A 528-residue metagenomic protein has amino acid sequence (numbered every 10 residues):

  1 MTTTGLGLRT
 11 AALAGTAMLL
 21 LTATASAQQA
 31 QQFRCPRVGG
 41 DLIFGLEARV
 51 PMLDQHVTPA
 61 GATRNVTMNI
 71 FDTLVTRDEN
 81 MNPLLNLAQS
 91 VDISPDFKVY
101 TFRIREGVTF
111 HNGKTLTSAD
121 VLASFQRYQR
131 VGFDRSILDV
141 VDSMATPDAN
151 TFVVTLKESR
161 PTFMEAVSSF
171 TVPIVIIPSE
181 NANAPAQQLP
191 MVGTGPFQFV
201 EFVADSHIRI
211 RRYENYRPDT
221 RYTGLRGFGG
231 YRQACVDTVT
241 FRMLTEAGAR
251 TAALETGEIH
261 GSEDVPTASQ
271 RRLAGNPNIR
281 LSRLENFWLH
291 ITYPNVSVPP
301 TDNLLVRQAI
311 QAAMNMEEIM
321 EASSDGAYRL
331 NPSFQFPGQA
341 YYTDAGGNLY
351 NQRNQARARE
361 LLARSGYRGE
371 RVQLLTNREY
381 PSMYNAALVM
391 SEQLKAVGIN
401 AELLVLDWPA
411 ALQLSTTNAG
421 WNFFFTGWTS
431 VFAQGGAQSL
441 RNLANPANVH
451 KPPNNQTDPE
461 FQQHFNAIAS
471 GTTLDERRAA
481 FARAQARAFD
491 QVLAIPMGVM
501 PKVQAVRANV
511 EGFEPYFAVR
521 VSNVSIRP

Functional and structural regions predicted by a protein language model:
Q28-Q29, R34-R37, S136-E180, P185-V203: Surface-exposed binding/hinge segments that line and control ligand-binding clefts or catalytic entry sites
F33-C35, L305, N351, V397-A411 (+3 more regions): Extracytoplasmic/peripheral linker and loop segments enriched in polar/acidic and small residues with frequent Thr/Pro
I43-P95, Q126, V192: N-terminal lobe/hinge region of extracytoplasmic solute-binding protein
A48-R64, L87-Q89, K114, S136 (+6 more regions): A structural "hinge/loop" feature
D96, H111, T155-P173, V192-A249 (+2 more regions): Aromatic-rich, solvent-exposed beta-strand/loop patch
F197, R329-R364, Y380-M383: Structural transition elements
E246-A247, R359, A363-S430, P446 (+2 more regions): Ligand/substrate-recognition segments at binding pockets and active sites
R272, S297, T301-Q339, N385-A386 (+1 more regions): Periplasmic-binding protein-like
